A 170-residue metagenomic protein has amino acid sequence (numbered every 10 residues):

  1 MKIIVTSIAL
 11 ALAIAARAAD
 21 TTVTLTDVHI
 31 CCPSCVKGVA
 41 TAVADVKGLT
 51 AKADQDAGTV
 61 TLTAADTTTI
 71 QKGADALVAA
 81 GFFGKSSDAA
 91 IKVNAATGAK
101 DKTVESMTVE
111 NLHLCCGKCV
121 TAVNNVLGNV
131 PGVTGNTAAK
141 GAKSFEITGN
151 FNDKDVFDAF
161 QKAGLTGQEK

Functional and structural regions predicted by a protein language model:
K2-T6, A19-K170: Flexible metal-binding regulatory segments at protein termini and peripheral loops
A9-A18: Hydrophobic h-region of N-terminal signal peptides that target proteins for export in Gram-negative bacteria
